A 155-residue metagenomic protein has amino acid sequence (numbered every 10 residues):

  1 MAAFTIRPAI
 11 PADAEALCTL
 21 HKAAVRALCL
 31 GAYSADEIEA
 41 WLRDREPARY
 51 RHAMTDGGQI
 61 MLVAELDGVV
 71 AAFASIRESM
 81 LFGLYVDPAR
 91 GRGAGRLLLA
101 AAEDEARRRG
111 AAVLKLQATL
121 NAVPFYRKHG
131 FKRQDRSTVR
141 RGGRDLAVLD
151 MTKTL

Functional and structural regions predicted by a protein language model:
M1-E15: Conserved N-terminal entry element of GNAT/NAT acetyltransferase domains
K22-R49: Conserved GNAT-fold acetyl-CoA-binding loop/helix
R45-L62, M80: A short helix-loop-beta-strand connector motif used in the catalytic cores of GNAT acetyltransferases and, in some
G58-A72: Conserved beta-hairpin
A74-S79: A conserved beta-strand-loop-helix scaffold within acyl/acetyltransferase catalytic domains
L84-G91: A short, internal acetyl-CoA/4′-phosphopantetheine-binding micro-motif in the GNAT/acyltransferase core
G91-D104: Conserved acetyl-CoA-binding loop-helix of GNAT-fold acetyltransferases
A112, L116-V123, H129, R136-L155: C-terminal "cap" of GNAT-fold acetyltransferases
